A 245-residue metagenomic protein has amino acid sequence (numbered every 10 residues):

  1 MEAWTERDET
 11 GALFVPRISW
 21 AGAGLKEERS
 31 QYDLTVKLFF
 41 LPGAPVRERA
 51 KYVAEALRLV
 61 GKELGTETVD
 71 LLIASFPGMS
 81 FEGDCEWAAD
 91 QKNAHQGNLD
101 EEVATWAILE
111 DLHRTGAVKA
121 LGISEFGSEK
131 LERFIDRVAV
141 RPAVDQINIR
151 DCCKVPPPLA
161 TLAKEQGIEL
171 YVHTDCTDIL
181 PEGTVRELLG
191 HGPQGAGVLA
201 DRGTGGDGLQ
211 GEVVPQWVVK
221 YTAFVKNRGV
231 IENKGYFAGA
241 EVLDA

Functional and structural regions predicted by a protein language model:
M1-D33, L38, P42-G43, R47-A54: N-terminal binding-site loop/beta-alpha segment at the start of enzyme catalytic domains that lines or forms
W20-S30, V60-E67, I135: Acidic (Asp/Glu)-rich catalytic clusters
E27-Q31, T66-L71, V118, P142: A general structural motif
T35, V69-S75, L121-I123: Short beta-strand segments at enzyme active-site cores
K37-L41, P77, N148-R150: Short strand-loop junctions, especially beta-strand C-caps/beta-turns that link beta-sheets to coils or alpha-helices
R49-G65: An active-site-proximal structural segment forming one wall of the substrate-binding cleft that immediately precedes
L64-G83: Active-site groove signature of glycoside hydrolases
S80-A245: Beta/alpha (TIM)-barrel catalytic core signal, keyed to glycine-rich beta->alpha loops juxtaposed to Asp/Glu that bind
